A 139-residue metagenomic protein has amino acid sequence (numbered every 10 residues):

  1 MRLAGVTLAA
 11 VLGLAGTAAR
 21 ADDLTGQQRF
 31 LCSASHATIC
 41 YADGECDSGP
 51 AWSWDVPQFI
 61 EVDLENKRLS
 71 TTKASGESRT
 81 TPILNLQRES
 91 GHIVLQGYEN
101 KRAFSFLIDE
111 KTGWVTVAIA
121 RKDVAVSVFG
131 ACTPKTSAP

Functional and structural regions predicted by a protein language model:
G5-A15: Bacterial N-terminal signal peptides
T17-A21: Sec/Tat signal peptide C-region and signal peptidase I cleavage site
G26-Q27, L31-N66: Short, solvent-exposed loop/hinge segments that bridge or flank secondary-structure elements
A37, N66-T72, V115-V117: Short polybasic amphipathic segments
Q58-I60, A103-I108, G130-P134: Hydrophobic/aromatic beta-strand elements that line small-molecule binding cavities or substrate pockets in beta-rich
L64-R102: Contiguous, well-ordered beta-strand patches that form the walls/edges of small beta-barrel/beta-sandwich domains
F106-L107, T116-S127: Short, exposed beta-strand-loop hairpins at the edges of beta-sheets in extracellular/periplasmic proteins
D123-P139: C-terminal partner/receptor-binding element of secreted or periplasmic proteins
